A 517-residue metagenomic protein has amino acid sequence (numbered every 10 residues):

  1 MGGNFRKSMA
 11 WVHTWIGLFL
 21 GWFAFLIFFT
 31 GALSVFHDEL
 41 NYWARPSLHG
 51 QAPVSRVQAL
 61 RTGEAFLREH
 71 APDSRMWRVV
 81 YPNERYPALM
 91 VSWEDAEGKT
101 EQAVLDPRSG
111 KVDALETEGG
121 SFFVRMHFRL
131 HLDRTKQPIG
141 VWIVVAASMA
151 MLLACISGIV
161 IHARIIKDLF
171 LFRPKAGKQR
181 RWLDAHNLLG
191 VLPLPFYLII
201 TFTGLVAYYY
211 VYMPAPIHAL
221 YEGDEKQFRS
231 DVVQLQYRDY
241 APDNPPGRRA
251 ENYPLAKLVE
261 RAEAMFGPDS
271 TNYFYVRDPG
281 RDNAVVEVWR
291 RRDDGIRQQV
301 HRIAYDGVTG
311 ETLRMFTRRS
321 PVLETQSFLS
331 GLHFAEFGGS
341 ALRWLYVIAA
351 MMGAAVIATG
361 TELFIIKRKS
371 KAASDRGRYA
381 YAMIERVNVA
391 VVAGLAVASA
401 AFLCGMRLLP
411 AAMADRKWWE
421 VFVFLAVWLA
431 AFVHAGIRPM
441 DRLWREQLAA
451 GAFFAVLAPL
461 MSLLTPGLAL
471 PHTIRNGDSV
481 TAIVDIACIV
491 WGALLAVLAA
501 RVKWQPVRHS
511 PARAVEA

Functional and structural regions predicted by a protein language model:
M1-L40, P138-E225: Internal alpha-helical transmembrane segments
G2, L26, L33-R129, K136: Juxtamembrane extramembrane loops of integral membrane proteins
S47-V79, A241-R277: Short, non-transmembrane alpha-helical segments in secretory-pathway proteins
S74-A103, N272-I303: Exposed beta-strand-loop-beta-strand "reactive/processing" segments of non-cytosolic proteins
W93-R134, I156, R292-S330, A355-I365: Extended, hydrophilic extramembrane loops/domains of integral membrane proteins
W142-H162, A341-I365, A426-W428: Selective detector of the "anchor" transmembrane alpha-helix that sits immediately C-terminal
T201-P246, D375-V507: Alpha-helical transmembrane segments forming the membrane-embedded cores of inner-membrane proteins across
W504-A517: Short, highly charged, low-complexity non-transmembrane loops/tails of multi-pass membrane proteins
